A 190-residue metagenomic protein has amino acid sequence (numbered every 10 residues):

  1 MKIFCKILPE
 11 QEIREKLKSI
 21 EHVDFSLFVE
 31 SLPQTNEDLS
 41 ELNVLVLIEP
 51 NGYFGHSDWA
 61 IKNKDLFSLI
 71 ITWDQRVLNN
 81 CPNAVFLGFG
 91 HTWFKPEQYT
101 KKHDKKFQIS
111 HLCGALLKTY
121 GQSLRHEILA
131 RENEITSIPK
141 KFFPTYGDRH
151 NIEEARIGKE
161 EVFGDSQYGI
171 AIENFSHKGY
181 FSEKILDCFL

Functional and structural regions predicted by a protein language model:
M1-L190: Nucleotide-sugar donor-binding catalytic core of glycosyltransferases
